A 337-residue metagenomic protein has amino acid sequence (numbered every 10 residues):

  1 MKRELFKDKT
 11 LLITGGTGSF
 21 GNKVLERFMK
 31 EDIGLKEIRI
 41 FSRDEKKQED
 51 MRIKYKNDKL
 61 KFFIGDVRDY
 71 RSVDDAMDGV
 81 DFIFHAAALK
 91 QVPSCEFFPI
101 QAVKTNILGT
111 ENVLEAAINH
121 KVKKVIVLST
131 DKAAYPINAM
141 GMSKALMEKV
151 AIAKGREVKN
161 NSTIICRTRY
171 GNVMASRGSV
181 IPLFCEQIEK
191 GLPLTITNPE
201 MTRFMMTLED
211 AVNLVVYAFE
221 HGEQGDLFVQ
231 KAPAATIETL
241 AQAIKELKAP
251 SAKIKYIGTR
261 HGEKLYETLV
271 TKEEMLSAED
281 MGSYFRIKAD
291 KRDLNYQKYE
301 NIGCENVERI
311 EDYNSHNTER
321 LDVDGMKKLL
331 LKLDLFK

Functional and structural regions predicted by a protein language model:
M1-L5, V113, N119, K149 (+1 more regions): Strand-loop microenvironment adjacent to phosphate/nucleotide-handling motifs in alpha/beta enzyme folds
K9-K30: N-terminal Rossmann NAD(P)H-binding glycine-rich loop of SDR-like oxidoreductase domains
T14, M77-A86, V127: Rossmann-fold scaffold of SDR-type NAD(P)-dependent oxidoreductases
I33-K47: Conserved glycine-rich Rossmann-like NAD(P)H-binding loop of the short-chain dehydrogenase/reductase
S42, F63-I64, K104, N198 (+1 more regions): Conserved residues in the N-terminal Rossmann fold of short-chain dehydrogenase/reductase
K61-F82: Conserved Rossmann-fold cofactor-binding substructure of NAD(P)-dependent oxidoreductases
F62, A102, I165-T168: Hydrophobic/aromatic anchor residues within beta-strands of the central parallel beta-sheet of Rossmann-like
H85, L89-A145, K149, A153: Conserved Rossmann-fold NAD(P)-dependent oxidoreductase catalytic core, especially the SDR/UDP-sugar
